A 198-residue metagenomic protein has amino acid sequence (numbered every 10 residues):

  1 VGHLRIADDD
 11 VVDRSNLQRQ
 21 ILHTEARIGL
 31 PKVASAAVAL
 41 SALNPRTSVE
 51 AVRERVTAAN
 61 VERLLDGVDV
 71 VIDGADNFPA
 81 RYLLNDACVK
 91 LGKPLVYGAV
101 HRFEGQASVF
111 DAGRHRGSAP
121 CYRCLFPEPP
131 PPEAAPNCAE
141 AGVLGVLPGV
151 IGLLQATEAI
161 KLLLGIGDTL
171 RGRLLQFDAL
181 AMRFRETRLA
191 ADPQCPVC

Functional and structural regions predicted by a protein language model:
V1-C198: Adenine nucleotide-associated cytosolic modules
